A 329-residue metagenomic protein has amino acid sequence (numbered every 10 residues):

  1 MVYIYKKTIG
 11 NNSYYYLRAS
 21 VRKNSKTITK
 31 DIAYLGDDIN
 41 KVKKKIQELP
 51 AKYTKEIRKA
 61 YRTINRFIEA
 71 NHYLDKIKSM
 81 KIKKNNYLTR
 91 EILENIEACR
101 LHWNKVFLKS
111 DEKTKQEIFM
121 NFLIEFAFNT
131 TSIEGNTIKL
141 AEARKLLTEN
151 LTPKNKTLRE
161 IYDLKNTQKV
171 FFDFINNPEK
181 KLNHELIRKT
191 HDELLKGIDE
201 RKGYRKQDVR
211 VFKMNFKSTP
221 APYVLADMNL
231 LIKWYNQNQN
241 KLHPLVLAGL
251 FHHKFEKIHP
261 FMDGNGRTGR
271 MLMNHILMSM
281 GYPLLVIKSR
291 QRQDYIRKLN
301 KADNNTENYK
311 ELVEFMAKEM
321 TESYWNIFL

Functional and structural regions predicted by a protein language model:
M1-D263, T268-L329: FIC/Doc superfamily catalytic core
